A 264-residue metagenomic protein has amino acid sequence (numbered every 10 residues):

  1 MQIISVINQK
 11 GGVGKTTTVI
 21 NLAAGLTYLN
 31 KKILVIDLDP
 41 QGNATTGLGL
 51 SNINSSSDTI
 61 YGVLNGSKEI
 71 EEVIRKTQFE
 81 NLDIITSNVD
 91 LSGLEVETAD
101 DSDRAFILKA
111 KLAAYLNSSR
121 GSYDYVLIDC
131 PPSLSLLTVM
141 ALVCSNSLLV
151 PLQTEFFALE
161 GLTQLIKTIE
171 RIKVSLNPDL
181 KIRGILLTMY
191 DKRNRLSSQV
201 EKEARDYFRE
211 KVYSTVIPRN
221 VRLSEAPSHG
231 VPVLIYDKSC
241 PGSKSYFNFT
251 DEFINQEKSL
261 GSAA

Functional and structural regions predicted by a protein language model:
M1-A264: P-loop NTP-binding core
